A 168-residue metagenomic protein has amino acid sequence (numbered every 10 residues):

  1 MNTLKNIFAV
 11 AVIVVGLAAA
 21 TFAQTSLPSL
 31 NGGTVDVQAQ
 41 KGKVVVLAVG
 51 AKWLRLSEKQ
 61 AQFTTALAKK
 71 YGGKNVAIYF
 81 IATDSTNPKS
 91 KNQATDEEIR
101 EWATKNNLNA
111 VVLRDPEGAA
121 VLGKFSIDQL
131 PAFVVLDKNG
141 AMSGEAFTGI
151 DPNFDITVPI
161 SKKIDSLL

Functional and structural regions predicted by a protein language model:
A9-A19: Bacterial N-terminal signal peptides
T25-V45, K70-Y71: A short beta-strand-turn-helix
K43-V44, K59-A82, T104: Conserved helix-turn-beta segment immediately C-terminal to the redox Cys motif in thioredoxin-like folds
K43-V45, G50-W53, Q129: Short pre-active-site segment immediately N-terminal to redox-active cysteine/selenocysteine motifs in thiol-based
V49-A66, N87-P88: Conserved redox-active cysteine motifs that mediate thiol-disulfide chemistry, especially di-cysteine Cys-X(1-2)-Cys
N75-Q93, L108-E117: Thiol-based oxidoreductase modules, predominantly thioredoxin-like and allied folds used for disulfide exchange
D96-A132: Short, internal strand/loop/helix patches that form the active-site neighborhood or redox-interaction surface
V135-L168: Thiol-/selenol-based redox modules, centered on thioredoxin-like and closely related oxidoreductase domains
